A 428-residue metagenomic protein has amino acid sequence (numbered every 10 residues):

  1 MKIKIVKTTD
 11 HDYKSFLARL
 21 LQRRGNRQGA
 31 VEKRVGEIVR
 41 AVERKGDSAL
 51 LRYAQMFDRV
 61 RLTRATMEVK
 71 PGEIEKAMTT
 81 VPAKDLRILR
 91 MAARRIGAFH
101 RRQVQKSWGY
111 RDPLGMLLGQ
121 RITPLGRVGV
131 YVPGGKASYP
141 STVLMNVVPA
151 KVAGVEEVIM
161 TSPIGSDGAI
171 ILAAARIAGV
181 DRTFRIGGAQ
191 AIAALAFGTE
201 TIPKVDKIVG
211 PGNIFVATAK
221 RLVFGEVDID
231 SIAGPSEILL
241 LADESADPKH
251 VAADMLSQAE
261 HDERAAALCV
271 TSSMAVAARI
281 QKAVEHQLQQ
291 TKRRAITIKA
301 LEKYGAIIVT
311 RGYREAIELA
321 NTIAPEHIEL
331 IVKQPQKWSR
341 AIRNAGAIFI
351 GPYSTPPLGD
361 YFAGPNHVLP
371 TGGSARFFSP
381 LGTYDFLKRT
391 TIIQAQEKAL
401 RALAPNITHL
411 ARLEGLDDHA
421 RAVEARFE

Functional and structural regions predicted by a protein language model:
M1-G126: N-terminal Rossmann-like NAD(P)+-binding subdomain of aldehyde/semialdehyde dehydrogenases
I3-T9, R182-G187, I307-G312: Short acidic-hydrophobic, aromatic-tinged amphipathic segments that line or gate anion-handling sites
Q105-Y110, D228, A265-V270, Q290-L301 (+2 more regions): Flexible, glycine/charged-enriched surface loops at secondary-structure junctions
Y110-A174: Conserved small-residue-rich beta-alpha loop and adjacent elements that most often cradle the phosphate/pyrophosphate
G179-A266: Conserved NAD(P)+-binding/catalytic subdomain of aldehyde/semialdehyde dehydrogenases
S231-K303, I307: A conserved active-site cap/scaffold subdomain adjacent to cofactor or substrate pockets
N321-E428: C-terminal core of ALDH-fold dehydrogenases
